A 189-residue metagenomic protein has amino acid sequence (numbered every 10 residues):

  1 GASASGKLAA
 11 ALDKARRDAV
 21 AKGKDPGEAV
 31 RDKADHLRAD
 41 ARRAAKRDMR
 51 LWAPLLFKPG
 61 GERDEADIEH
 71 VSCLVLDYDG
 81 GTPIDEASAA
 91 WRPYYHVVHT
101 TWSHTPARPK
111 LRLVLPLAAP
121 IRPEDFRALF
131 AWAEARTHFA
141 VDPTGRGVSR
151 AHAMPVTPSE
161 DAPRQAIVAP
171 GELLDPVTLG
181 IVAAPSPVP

Functional and structural regions predicted by a protein language model:
G1-L111, L115-R127: Signature for HUH/AEP ssDNA processing cores
E62-P83, R108, P116-P189: DNA replication initiation modules
